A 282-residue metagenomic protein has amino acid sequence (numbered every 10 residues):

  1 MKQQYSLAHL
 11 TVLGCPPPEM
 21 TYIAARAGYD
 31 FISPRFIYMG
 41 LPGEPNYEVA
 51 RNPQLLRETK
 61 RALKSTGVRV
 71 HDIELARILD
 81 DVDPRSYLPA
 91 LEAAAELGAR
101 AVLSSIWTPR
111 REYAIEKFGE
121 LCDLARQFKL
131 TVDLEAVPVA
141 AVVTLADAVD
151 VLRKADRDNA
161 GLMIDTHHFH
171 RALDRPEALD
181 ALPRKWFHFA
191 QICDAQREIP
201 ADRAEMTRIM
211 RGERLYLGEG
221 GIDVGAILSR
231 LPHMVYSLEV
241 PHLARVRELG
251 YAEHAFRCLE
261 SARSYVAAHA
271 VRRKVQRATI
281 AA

Functional and structural regions predicted by a protein language model:
M1-S6, L13-F31, K64, A93-G98 (+2 more regions): Histidine-acidic metal/acid-base catalytic patches
A8-V12, R35-M39, L75-I78, I106-P109 (+4 more regions): Active-site beta-loop-alpha junctions enriched in small/polar residues
P16, Y47-L55, V82-P89, P109-E116 (+4 more regions): Alpha-helix N-cap and loop-to-helix initiation/capping positions
S33-E58: Glycine-rich, proline-tolerant flexible connector loops at the mouths of alpha/beta enzymes
G40-N46, L79, A172, A244-E248: A short acidic, helix-capping loop that chelates divalent metal ions and anchors anionic groups
G43, V102-S105, E135, R211 (+1 more regions): Short coil/turn segments at secondary-structure junctions
A62-R69, L75-L162, R171, H269-Q276: Active-site acidic/histidine proton-transfer and metal-coordination neighborhood in alpha/beta enzyme cores
